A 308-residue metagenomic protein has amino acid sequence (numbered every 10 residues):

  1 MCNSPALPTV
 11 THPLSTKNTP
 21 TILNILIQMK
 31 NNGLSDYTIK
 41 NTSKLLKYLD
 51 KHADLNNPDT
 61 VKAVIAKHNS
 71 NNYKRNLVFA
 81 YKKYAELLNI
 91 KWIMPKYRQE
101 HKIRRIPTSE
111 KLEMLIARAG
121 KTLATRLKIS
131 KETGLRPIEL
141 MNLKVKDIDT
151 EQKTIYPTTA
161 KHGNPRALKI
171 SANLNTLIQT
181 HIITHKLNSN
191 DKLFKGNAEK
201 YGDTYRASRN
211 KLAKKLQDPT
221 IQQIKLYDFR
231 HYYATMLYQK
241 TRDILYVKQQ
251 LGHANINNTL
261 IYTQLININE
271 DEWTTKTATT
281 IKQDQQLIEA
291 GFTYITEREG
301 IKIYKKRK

Functional and structural regions predicted by a protein language model:
N18-W92, I170, T204-Y205: Non-catalytic DNA-binding core/recognition domains of DNA-processing enzymes
A63-N71, N89-M114, T158-K161, I268: Flexible interdomain linker/hinge and immediately adjacent N-terminus of the catalytic tyrosine-recombinase domain
R98-R118, H162-N173, L187-K192: DNA breakage-rejoining catalytic core of tyrosine-based enzymes
R105-P137, M141: Basic, Lys/Arg- and aromatic-enriched nucleic-acid-binding interface segment
I106, E110, T133, N142-T180: Conserved tyrosine-mediated DNA breakage-rejoining catalytic core shared by Y-recombinases
L140, Y205, L226-K240, V247-K248 (+1 more regions): Short, basic/aromatic-rich helical patch in the C-terminal catalytic core of site-specific tyrosine
I148-T150, Q223, R242-I268: Short, polar N-cap/turn motifs at the start of nucleic acid-interacting alpha helices
S171-I221, Y227: Active-site/catalytic core of tyrosine-dependent DNA strand-transfer enzymes
